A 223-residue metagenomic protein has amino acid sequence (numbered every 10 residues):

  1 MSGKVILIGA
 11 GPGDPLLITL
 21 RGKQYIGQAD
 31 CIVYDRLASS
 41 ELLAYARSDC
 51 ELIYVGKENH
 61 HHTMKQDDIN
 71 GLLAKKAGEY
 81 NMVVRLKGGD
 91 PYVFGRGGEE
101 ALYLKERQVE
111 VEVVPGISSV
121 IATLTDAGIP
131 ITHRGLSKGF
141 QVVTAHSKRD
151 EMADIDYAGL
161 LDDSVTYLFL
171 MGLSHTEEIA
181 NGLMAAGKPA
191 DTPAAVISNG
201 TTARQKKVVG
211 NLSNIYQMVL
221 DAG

Functional and structural regions predicted by a protein language model:
M1-P15, L20-V114, Y216, A222: Class I S-adenosyl-L-methionine
S2-V5, E79-V83, S147-G223: A contiguous loop/helix-start segment that scaffolds small-molecule binding in enzyme catalytic cores
K23, A44, K75, T132-H133 (+2 more regions): Short secondary-structure boundary/capping segments
V33, V142, Y167-L170: Short hydrophobic-aromatic micro-motifs
L42-L43, L104, T123-L124, I179 (+1 more regions): Hydrophobic packing residues within well-ordered alpha-helices of enzyme cores
C50-K57, Q108-E112, I131-Q141, G187-V196: Short hydrophobic/aromatic-enriched beta-strand-loop microsegments
D90-D163, K206-V209, S213: Class I SAM-dependent methyltransferase SAM-binding "motif I" and its flanking Rossmann-like core
